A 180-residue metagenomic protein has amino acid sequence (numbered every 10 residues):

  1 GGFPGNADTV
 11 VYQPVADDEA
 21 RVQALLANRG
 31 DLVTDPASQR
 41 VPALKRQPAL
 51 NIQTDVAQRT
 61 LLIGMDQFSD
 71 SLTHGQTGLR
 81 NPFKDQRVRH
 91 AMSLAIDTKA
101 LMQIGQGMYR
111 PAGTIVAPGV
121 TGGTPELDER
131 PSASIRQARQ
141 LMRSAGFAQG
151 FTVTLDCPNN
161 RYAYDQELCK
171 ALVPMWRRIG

Functional and structural regions predicted by a protein language model:
G1, T60-R87: A bilobed periplasmic-binding-protein/Venus flytrap-type ligand-binding module shared by bacterial periplasmic
G1-A43, V173-P174: Ligand-site clamp/hinge motif
D8-P14, G150-N160: Short, well-ordered beta-strand elements
V10-V11, R29, G75-P82, V88-A91 (+2 more regions): Second-shell loop/turn segments in exported
D18, T34-R40, V56-Q58, T98 (+1 more regions): Beta->alpha turn/N-cap motifs
L26-G30, K45-A49, D70, K84 (+5 more regions): Sec-exported extracytoplasmic/periplasmic mature domains
P42-V56: Ligand-binding "clamshell"
L94, G107-S144, R161-Q166: Structural transition elements
